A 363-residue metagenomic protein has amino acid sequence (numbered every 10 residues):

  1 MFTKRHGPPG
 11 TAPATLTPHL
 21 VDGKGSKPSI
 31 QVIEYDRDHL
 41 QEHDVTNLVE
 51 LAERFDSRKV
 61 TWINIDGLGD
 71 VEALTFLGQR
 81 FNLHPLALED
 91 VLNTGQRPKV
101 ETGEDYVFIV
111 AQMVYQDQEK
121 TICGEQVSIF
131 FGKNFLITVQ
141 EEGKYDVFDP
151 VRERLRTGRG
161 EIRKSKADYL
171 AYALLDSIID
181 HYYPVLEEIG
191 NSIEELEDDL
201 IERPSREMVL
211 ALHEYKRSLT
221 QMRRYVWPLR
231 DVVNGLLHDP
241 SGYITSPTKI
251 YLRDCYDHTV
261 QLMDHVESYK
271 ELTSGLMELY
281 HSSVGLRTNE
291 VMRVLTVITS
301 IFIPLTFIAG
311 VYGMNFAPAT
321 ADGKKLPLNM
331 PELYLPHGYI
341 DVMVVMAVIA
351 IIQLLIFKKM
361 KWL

Functional and structural regions predicted by a protein language model:
M1-T245, Y251-D254, H258-M263, M330-L333 (+2 more regions): Peripheral, non-transmembrane regulatory/ligand-interaction domains of membrane transport proteins
D257-L363: Hydrophobic alpha-helical transmembrane segments and their immediately adjacent juxtamembrane loops
